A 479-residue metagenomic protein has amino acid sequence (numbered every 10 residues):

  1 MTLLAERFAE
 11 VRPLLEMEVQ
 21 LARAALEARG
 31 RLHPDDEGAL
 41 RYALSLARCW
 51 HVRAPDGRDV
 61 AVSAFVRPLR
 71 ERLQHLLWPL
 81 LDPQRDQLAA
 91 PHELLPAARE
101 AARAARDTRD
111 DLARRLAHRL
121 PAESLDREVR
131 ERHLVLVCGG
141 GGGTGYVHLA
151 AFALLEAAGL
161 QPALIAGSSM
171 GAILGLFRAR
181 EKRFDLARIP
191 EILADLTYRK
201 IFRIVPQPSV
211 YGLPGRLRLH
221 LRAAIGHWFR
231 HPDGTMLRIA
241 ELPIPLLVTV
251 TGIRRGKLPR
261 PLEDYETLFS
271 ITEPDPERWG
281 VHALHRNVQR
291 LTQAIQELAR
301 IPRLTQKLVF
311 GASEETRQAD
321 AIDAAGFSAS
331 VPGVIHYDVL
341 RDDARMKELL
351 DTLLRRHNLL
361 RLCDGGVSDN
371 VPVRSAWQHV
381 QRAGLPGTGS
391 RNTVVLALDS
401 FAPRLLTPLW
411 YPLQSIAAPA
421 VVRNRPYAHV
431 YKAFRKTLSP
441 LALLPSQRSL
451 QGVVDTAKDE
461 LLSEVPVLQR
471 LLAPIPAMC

Functional and structural regions predicted by a protein language model:
M1-E131: N-terminal low-complexity/intrinsically disordered extensions
T2-L4, G57, R356-L362, V367-N370 (+1 more regions): C-terminal helical/tail subdomains of lipid-metabolizing enzymes
R103-I165: Helix-rich "cap/lid" substructures immediately adjacent to catalytic or cofactor-binding pockets
C138, V250, A397-D399: Short beta-strand/turn micro-motifs composed of small residues that flank or help shape donor/cofactor-binding pockets
G142-W228, L258-H282, P466, R470: Patatin-like phospholipase
E191-L247, I301-K307, W410-A418: Surface cap/lid and interfacial helix-loop subdomains adjacent to catalytic sites that gate substrate access
P245-Q378: Active-site gating loop/helix substructures
